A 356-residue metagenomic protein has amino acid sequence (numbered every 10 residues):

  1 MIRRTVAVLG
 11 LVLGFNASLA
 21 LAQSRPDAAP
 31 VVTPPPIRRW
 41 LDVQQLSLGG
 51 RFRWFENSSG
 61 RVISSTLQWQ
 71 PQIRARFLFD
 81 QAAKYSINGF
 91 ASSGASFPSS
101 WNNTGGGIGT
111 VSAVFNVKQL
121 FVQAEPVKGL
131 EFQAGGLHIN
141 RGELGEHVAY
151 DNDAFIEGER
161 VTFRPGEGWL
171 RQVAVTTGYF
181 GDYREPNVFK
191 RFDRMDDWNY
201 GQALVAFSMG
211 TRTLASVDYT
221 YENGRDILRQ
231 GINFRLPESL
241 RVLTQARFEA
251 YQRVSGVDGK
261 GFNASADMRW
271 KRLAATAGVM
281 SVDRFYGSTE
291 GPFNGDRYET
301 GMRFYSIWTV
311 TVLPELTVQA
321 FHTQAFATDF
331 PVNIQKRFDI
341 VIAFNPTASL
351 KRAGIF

Functional and structural regions predicted by a protein language model:
M1-A7: Bacterial N-terminal signal peptides that target proteins for export
A7-N16: Bacterial N-terminal signal peptides
A22-F132, V161, G166-W169, S208 (+2 more regions): Beta-barrel outer-membrane channel/assembly domains of diderm bacteria
R25-P36, W40-S47, V62-Q68, A82-S86 (+4 more regions): Signature for the C-terminal beta-barrel architecture of outer-membrane proteins
S58-V62, T104-I108, L144-A149, V188-R191 (+2 more regions): Extracellular loop and loop/strand-boundary signature of outer-membrane beta-barrel proteins
G106-G107, S216-T220, L243-A250, V254-G256 (+1 more regions): Outer membrane beta-barrel transmembrane domains
I139: A glycine-rich, basic-preceded beta-loop-alpha segment at the flavin cofactor/substrate interface of flavin-utilizing
